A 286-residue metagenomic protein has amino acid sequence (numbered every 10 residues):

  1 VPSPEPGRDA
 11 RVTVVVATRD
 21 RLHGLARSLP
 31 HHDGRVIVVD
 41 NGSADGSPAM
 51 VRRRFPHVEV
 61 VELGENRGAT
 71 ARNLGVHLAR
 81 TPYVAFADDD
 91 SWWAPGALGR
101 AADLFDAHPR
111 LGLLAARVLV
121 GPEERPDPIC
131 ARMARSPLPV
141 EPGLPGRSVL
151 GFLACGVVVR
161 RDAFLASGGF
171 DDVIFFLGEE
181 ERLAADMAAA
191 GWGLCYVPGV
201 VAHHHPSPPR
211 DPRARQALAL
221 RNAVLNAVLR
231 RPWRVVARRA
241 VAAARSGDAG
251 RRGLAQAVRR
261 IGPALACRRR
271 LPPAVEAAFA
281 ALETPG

Functional and structural regions predicted by a protein language model:
V12-D33, V39, L104: A conserved hydrophobic helix/loop-capping motif in glycosyltransferases and polysaccharide synthases
D20-L22, H31, D40-A49, E65 (+1 more regions): A conserved acidic beta->alpha catalytic loop
P48-L78: Conserved donor nucleotide-binding strand/loop of the catalytic core
A69-T70, L74-H77, S91-G169, V173 (+1 more regions): Acidic/His-rich active-site region of diverse nucleotide-sugar glycosyltransferases
V84: Short aromatic/hydrophobic "clamp" motif used to bind/position activated sugar donors
L150-V157, L165-Y196, V200-H203, A214-R215: Donor nucleotide-sugar recognition loop
H203-N222: Nucleotide-sugar-dependent glycosyltransferase catalytic core
L218-A219, P232-G286: Non-catalytic, C-terminal membrane-associated alpha-helical segments of glycosyltransferases
